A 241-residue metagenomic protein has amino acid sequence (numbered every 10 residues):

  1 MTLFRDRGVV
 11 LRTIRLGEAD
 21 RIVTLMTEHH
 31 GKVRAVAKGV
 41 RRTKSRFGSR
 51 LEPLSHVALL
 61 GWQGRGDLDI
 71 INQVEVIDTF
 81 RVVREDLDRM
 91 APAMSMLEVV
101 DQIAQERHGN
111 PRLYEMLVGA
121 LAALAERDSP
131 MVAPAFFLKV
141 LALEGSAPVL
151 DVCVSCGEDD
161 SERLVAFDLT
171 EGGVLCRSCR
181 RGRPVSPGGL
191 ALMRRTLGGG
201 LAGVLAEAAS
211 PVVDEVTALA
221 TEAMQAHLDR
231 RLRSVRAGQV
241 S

Functional and structural regions predicted by a protein language model:
M1-S241: Non-catalytic alpha-helical scaffolds and adjoining flexible linkers that form interface surfaces for assembly
